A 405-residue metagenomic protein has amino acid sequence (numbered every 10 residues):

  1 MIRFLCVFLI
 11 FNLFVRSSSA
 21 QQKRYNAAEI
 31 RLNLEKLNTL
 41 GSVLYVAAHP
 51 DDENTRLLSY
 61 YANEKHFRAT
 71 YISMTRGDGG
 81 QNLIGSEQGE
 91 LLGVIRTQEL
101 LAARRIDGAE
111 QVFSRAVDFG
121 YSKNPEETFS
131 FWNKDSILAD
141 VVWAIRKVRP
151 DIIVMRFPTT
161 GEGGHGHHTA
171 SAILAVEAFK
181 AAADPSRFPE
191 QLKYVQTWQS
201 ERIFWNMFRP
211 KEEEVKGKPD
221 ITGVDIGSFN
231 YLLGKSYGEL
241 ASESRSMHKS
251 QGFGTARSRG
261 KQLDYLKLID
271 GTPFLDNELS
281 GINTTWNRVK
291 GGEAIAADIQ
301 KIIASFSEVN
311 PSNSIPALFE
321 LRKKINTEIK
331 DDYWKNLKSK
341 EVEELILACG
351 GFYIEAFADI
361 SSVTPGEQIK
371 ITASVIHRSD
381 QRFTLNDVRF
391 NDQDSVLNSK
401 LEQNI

Functional and structural regions predicted by a protein language model:
M1-Q22: Bacterial Sec-dependent N-terminal signal peptides
A20-K147, T169, I173-K180, D184: Active-site rim/loop-helix segments in enzyme catalytic domains that contact anionic ligands
Q22, E29, A181-Y353: The feature marks non-catalytic terminal segments
A356-I360: Surface-exposed, proline-enriched loop/turn segments that connect beta strands in immunoglobulin-like
S361-E367: Short, solvent-exposed loop/linker segments at the N-terminal edge of repeated beta-sheet extracellular domains
I369-I371: Structural beta-strand segments of beta-rich domains
I376-Q381: Short solvent-exposed strand-capping/beta-turn motif centered on an Asx-Ser/Thr pair
R389-I405: Intrinsically disordered, low-complexity Pro/Gly/Ser/Thr-rich segments with frequent PxxP/GP/PP motifs and embedded
